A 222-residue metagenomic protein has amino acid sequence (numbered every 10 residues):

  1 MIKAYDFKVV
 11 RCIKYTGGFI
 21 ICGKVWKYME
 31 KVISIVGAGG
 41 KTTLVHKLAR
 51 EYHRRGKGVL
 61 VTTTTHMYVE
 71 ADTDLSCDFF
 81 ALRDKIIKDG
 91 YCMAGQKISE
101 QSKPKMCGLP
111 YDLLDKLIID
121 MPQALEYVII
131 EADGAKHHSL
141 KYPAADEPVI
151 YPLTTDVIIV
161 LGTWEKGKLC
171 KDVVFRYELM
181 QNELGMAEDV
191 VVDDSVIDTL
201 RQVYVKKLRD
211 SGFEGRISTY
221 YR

Functional and structural regions predicted by a protein language model:
V25-R55: Walker A (P-loop) phosphate-binding motif
I35, V59-T63, M93-Q96, Y127-A132 (+2 more regions): General beta-strand structural signal in soluble alpha/beta enzymes
A49-K105: N-terminal phosphate/diphosphate-binding loop that engages ATP/GTP or pyrophosphate donors across diverse enzyme folds
K97-Y142: Phosphate-binding/switch loop-helix module in NTP-utilizing enzymes
A132, G162-T163, E183-E188, I217-R222: G-domain G4 guanine-recognition motif of GTPases
A144-E165: Inter-motif core of Ras-like GTPase G domains
V191-G212: A short, acidic, amphipathic alpha-helical segment used as a generic capping/interface helix at domain edges
